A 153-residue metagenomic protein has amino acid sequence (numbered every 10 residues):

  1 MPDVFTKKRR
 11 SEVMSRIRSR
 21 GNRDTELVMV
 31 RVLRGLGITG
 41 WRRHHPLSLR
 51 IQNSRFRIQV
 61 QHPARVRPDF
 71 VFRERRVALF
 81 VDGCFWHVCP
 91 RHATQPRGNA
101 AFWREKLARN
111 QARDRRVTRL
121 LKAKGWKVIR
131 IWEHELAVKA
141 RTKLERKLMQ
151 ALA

Functional and structural regions predicted by a protein language model:
M1-R130, H134-A153: Nucleic-acid endo/exonuclease domains
